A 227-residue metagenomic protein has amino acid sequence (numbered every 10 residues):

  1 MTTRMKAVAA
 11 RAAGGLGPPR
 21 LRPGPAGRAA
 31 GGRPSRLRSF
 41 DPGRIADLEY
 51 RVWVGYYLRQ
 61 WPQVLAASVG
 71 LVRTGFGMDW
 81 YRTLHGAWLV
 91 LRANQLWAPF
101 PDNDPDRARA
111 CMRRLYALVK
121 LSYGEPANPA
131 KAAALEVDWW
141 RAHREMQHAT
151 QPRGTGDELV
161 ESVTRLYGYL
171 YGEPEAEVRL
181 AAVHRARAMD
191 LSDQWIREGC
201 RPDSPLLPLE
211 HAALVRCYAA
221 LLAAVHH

Functional and structural regions predicted by a protein language model:
S39, R201-H227: A cross-kingdom marker for long, charged
D41-E49: Generic helix N-cap/helix-start motif at coil->alpha-helix transitions
E49-V54, N94: Amphipathic alpha-helical repeat scaffolds
Y56, W97-F100: Hydrophobic/aromatic side-chain positions at a characteristic register within alpha-helices of tetratricopeptide repeats
G70-N94: Short, charge-rich amphipathic alpha-helical segments embedded in non-transmembrane helical bundles/solenoids
M112-Q194, E198: Extended amphipathic alpha-helical interaction segments
